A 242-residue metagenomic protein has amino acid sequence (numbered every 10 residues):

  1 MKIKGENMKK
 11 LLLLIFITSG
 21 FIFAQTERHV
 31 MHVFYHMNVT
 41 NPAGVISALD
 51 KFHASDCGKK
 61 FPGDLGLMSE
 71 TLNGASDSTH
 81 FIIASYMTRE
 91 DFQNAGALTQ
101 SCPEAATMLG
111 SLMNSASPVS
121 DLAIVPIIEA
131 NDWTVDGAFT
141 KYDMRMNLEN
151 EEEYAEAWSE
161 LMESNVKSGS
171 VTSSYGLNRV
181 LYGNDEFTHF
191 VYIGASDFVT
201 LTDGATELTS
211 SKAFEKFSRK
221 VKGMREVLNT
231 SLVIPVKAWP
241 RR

Functional and structural regions predicted by a protein language model:
M1-N7: Short, Lys/Arg-enriched N-terminal segments with co-localized hydrophobic residues within the first ~10-30 amino acids
N7-K10, V45: Terminal low-complexity, poorly structured segments
K10-G20: Sec-dependent N-terminal signal peptides
A24-E215, K220-R242: Short S/T/G/P-rich N-terminal loop/turn motif that feeds into the first structured element of a domain
